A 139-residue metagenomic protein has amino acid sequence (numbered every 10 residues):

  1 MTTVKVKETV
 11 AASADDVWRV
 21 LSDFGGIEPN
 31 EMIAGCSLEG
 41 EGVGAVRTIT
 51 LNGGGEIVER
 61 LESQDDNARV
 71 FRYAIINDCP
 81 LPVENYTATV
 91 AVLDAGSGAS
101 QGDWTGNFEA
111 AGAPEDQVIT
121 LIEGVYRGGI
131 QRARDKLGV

Functional and structural regions predicted by a protein language model:
M1-E41: Hydrophobic ligand-binding cavity/cleft-lining segments
T3-K7, G44-V46, E56, V70 (+2 more regions): Intrinsic-disorder/low-complexity, polar/charged segments enriched in Ser/Thr/Lys/Arg/Asp/Glu/Gln
E8, I57-S63, Y86-D94: Hydrophobic/aromatic beta-strand elements that line small-molecule binding cavities or substrate pockets in beta-rich
T9-S13, N52, Q64, I76 (+2 more regions): Solvent-exposed residues in well-ordered beta-strands and their adjoining turns, especially edge/terminal strands
G25, M32-L81, K136-V139: Glycine-rich portal/gate segments that line the openings of hydrophobic small-molecule binding cavities
D78-G128: Beta-strand/loop substructures that line and gate deep hydrophobic ligand-binding cavities in soluble
